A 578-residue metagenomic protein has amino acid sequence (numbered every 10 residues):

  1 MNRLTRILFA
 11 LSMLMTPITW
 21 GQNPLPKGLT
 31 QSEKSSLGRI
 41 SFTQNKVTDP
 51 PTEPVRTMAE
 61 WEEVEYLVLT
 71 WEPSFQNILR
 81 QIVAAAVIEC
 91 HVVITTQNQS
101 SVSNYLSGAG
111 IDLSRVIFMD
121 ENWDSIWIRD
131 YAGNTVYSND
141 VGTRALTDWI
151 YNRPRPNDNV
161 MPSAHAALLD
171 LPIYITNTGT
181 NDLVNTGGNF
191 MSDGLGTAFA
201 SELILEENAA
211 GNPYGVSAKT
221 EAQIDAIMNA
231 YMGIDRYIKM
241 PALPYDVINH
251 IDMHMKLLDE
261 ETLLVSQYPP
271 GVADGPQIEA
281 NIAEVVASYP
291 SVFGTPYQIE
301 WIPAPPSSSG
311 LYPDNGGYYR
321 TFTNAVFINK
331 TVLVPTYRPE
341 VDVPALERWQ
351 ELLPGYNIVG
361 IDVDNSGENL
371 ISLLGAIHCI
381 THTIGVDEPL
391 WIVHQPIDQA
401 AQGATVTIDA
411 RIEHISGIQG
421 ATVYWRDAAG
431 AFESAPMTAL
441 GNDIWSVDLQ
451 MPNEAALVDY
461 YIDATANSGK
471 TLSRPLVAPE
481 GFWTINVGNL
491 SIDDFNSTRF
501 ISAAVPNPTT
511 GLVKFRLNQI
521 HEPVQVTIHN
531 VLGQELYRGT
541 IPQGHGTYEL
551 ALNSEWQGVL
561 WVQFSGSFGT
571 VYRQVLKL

Functional and structural regions predicted by a protein language model:
M1-P24, W561: Bacterial Sec-dependent N-terminal signal peptides
Q22-L390: The feature marks the mature, well-folded catalytic cores of soluble enzymes
T135, F190-M191, M255-L257, V326 (+5 more regions): Well-ordered beta-strand positions
L203, Y268, H382, L476 (+2 more regions): Short clusters of small/polar residues that mark proteolytic maturation junctions
I384-L490: Glycan-association/targeting regions that enable binding to alpha-glucans and other polysaccharides
D494-V505, T509-L578: C-terminal outer-membrane/trafficking sorting elements
